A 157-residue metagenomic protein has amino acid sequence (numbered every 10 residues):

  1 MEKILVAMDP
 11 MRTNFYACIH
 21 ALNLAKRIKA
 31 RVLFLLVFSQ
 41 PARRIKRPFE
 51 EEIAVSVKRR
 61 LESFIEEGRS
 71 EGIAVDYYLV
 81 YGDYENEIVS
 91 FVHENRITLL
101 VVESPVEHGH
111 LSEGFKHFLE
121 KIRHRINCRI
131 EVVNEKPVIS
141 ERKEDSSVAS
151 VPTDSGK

Functional and structural regions predicted by a protein language model:
E2-R47, P152, G156-K157: Small/aliphatic-rich secondary-structure junction motif
I19-H20, E87-F91, F118: A short acidic, amphipathic alpha-helical/loop segment
L33-L35, D76-V80, E131-V133: General small-molecule cofactor/ligand-binding pocket signal
L36, E103-P105, N134-E135: Short secondary-structure boundary segments
R47-I53: Short glycine-enriched, charge-decorated loop/helix-capping segments at active-site entrances that position
S70-L100, V138-R142, D154-K157: Structural beta-alpha unit
E103-R125, I139-E141: Glycine-rich, Arg-bearing micro-motifs that act as flexible, cationic patches
